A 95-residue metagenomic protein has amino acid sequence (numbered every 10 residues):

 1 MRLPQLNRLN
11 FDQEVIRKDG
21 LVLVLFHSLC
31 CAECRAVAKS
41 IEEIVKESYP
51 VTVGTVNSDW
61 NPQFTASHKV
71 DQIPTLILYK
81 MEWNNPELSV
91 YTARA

Functional and structural regions predicted by a protein language model:
M1-V22, A95: N-terminal leader/targeting and pre-domain segments
L3-R8, F26, A38-Q63, Q72: Thiol-based oxidoreductase modules, predominantly thioredoxin-like and allied folds used for disulfide exchange
D12, A32, N85: Nucleotide phosphate-binding site architecture
L25-C31: Aromatic-flanked redox-active Cys/Sec active sites in thiol-based oxidoreductases, especially the WC-centered
C31-C34, L76: The canonical Cys-X-X-Cys-His
Q63-A66, I77: Short conserved loop adjoining the S-adenosyl-L-methionine
Q72, I77-A95: Non-catalytic, surface beta->alpha helical segment in thiol-disulfide oxidoreductase systems
